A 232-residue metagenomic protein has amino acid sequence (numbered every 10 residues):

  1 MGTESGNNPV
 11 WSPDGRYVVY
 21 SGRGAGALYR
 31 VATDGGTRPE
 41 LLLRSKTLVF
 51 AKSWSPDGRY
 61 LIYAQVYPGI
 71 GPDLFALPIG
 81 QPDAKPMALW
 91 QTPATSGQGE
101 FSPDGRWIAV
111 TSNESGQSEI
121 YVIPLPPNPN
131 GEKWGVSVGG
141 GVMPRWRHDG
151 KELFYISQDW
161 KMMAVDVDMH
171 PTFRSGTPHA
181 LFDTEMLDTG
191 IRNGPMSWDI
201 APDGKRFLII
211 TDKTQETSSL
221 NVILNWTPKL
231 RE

Functional and structural regions predicted by a protein language model:
M1-N7, S12, V31-F50, L77-G97 (+3 more regions): Multi-bladed beta-propeller domains
M1-N7, S12-Y17, S21-Y29, T33-G36 (+7 more regions): A flexible loop/linker signature enriched in serine peptidases of the S9 family
G2-R23, S45-A64, L89-T111, W134-F154 (+1 more regions): Conserved beta-propeller blade repeats
Y17, R59-Y60, V66-Y67, I79 (+4 more regions): Generic alpha-helical propensity signal that fires on short helical segments and nearby coil/disordered stretches
A25, G58, G71-D73, D83-P86 (+6 more regions): A structure-centric signal for secondary-structure junctions around beta-strands
R147-K151, I156-P178, I200-Q215: Hydrophobic alpha-helical membrane-insertion signals
P195-E232: Blade-level signature of beta-propeller repeat domains, shared across WD40, Kelch, NHL, RCC1 and BNR/Asp-box propellers
